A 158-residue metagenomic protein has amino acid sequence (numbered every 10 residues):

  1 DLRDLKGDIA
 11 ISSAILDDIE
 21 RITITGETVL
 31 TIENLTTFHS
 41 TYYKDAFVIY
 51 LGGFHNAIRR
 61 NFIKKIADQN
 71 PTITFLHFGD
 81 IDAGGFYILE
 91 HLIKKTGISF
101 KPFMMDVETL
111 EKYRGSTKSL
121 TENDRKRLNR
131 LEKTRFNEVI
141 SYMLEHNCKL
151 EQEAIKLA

Functional and structural regions predicted by a protein language model:
D1-Y50, H55-Q69, G84, H91 (+1 more regions): Nucleic-acid enzyme cleavage-core boundary/entry regions
F47, S99-K101: Conserved beta-strand segments of alpha/beta enzyme cores
I73-D82: Acidic beta-strand-to-loop metal/phosphate-binding motif
K101-V107: RNase H-like polynucleotidyl transferase catalytic core
